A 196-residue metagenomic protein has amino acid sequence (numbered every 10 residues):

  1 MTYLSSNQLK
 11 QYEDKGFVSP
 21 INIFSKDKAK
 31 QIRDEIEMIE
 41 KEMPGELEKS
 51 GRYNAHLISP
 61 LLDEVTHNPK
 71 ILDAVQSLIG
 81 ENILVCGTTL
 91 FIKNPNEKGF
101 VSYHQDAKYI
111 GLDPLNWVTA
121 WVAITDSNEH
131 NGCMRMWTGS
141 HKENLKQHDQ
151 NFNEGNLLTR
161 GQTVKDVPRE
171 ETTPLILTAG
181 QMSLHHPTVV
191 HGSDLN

Functional and structural regions predicted by a protein language model:
M1-L112, D149: Non-heme Fe(II)-dependent double-stranded beta-helix
S25-K26, F91-K93, K108, S127-E129 (+2 more regions): Short, solvent-exposed loop/turn segments at secondary-structure junctions
L61, A74, D106, A120-A123 (+1 more regions): Short, hydrophobic/aromatic alpha-helical segments in well-folded domains
I79-G80, T125, T188: Hydrophobic/aromatic-lined pockets within catalytic cores
T88, V118, G132: Change "...and in nucleic-acid phosphodiester-cleaving endonucleases..." to "...and in nucleic-acid processing enzymes
I92, V122-A123, M136: Hydrophobic side chains in beta-strands
H104, G111-E129, I176-A179, L184: Short, conserved beta-strand element in jelly-roll/cupin
E129-D194: Double-stranded beta-helix
